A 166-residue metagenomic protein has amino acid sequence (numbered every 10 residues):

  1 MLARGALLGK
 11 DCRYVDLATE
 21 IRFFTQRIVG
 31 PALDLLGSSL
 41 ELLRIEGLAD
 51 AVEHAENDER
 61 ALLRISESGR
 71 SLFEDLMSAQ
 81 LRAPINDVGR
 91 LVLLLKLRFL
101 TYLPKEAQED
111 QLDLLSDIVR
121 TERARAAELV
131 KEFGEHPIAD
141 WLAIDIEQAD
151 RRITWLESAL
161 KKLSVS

Functional and structural regions predicted by a protein language model:
M1-N86: Basic helix-turn-helix/winged-helix DNA-binding cores and closely related short helical interaction motifs
T19, S38-E41, E67, S71 (+5 more regions): Generic structural signal for well-ordered, non-membrane alpha-helices
R22, Q26, R98-K105, K131: A broad detector of the eukaryotic-type serine/threonine protein kinase catalytic domain
E59-R60, L94, A143: A structure-centric signal for secondary-structure junctions around beta-strands
D75-D117: Amphipathic alpha-helical dimerization/coiled-coil segments that flank or bridge DNA-binding/regulatory modules
K105-S166: Mid-protein regulatory/catalytic core that forms ligand/cofactor-binding pockets and protein-protein interaction
